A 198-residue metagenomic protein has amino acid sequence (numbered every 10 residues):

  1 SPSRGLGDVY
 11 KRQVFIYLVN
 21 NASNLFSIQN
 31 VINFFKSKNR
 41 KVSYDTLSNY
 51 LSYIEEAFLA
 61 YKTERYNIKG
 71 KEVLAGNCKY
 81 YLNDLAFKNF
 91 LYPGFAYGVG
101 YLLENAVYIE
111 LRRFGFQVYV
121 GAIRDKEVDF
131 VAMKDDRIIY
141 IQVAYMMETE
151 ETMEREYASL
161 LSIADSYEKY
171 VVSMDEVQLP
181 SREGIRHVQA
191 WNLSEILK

Functional and structural regions predicted by a protein language model:
R4-I138: Accessory nucleic acid-recognition modules appended to NTPase machines
Y81, I141, Y170-V172, R186-V188: Hydrophobic/aromatic beta-strand patches that form the interior of the parallel beta-sheet core in alpha/beta enzyme
L111, D129, I141, L160 (+1 more regions): Hydrophobic, well-ordered secondary-structure elements that form the walls of internal hydrophobic environments
I123, A164-E183: Nucleic-acid nuclease catalytic cores
V128-D129, T149-T152, V177-R182: Short active-site-adjacent structural elements
I138-E148, E156: Active-site ExK catalytic segment of metal-dependent nucleases
M153-L160: Low-complexity, glycine/alanine/valine/leucine- and proline-rich hydrophobic stretches
D175-K198: Domain-level recognition of nuclease-like catalytic cores that cleave nucleotide substrates
